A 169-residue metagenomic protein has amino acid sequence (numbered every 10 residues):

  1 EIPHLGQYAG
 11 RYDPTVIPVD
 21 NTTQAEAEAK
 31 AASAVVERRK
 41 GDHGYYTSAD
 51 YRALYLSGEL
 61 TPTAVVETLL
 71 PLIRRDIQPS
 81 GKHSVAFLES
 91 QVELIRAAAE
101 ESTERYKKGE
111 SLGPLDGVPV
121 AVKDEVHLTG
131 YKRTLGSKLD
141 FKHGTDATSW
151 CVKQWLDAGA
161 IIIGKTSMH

Functional and structural regions predicted by a protein language model:
E1-A97, E104: An N-terminal boundary/leader segment
D50-Y51, G109, W150-C151: Residues within well-ordered alpha-helices
P79, L115-H169: Short glycine/serine-rich loop/turn segments
V92-E100, G159-A160, H169: Long amphipathic alpha-helix in the N-terminal Rossmann-like dinucleotide-binding domain of NAD(P)-dependent
E100-T103, H127: Glycine-rich loop at the start of a catalytic domain that most often binds anionic cofactors/ligands
S102-V118: Immediate post-signal peptide segment of exported/extracytoplasmic ligand-binding proteins
